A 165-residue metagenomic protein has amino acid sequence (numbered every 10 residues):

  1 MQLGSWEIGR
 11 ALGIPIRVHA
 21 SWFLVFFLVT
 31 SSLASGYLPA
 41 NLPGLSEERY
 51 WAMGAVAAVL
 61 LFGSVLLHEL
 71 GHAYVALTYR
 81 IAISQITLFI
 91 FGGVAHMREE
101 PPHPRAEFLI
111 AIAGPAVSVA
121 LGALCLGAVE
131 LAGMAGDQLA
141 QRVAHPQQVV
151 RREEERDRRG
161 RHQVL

Functional and structural regions predicted by a protein language model:
M1-S32, G36-L38, P43-G44, Y50-F108 (+3 more regions): Small-residue-rich helix-interface/hinge motifs
L12, F91-G92, A113, L121 (+1 more regions): Short glycine-rich loop/turn motifs that provide flexible caps or phosphate-binding loops at active sites
A106-V117: Alpha-helical transmembrane segments of multi-pass membrane proteins
P115-R142, R152: Hydrophobic transmembrane alpha-helical segments that form the core helix bundle of multi-pass membrane enzymes
D137-L165: N-terminal low-complexity segments that are often proline-rich with Ser/Thr-Pro
